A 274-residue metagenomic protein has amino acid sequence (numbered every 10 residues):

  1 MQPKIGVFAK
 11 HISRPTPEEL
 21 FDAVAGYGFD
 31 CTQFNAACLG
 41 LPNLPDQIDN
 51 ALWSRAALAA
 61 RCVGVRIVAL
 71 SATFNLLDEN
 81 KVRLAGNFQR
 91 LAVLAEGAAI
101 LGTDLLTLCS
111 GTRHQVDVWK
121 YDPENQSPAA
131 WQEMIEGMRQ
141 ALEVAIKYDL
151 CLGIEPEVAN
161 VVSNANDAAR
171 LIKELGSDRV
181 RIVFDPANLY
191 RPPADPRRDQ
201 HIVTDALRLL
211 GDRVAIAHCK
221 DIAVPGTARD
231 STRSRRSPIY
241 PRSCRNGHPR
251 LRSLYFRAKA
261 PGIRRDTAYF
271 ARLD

Functional and structural regions predicted by a protein language model:
M1-P15: Boundary/entry segment of secreted carbohydrate-active catalytic domains
Q2, L70, I135-S243: Acidic/histidine-rich catalytic cores of soluble enzymes
V7, V24, T32, A60 (+9 more regions): Conserved, mostly hydrophobic/aromatic
F8-I12, N35-L39, A72-N75, G111-R113 (+5 more regions): Active-site beta-loop-alpha junctions enriched in small/polar residues
E18-E19, R55, A59-R66, L77-F184: Active-site acidic/histidine proton-transfer and metal-coordination neighborhood in alpha/beta enzyme cores
V24, T112-K120, P225-S237: Short, flexible, mixed-charge acidic loops at enzyme active sites
F29, F34, V65, A98 (+4 more regions): A structural motif
K259-D274: C-terminal helical cap(s) of enzyme catalytic domains, especially alpha/beta-barrels
